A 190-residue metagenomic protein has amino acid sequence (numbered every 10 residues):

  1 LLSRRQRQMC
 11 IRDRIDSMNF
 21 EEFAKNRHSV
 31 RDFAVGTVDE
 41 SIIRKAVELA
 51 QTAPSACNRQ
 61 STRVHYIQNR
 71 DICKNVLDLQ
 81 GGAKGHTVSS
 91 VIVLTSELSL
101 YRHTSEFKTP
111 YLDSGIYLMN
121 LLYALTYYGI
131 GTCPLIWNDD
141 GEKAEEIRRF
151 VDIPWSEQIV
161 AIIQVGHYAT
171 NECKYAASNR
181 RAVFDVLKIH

Functional and structural regions predicted by a protein language model:
L1-I11: Single conserved hydrophobic/aromatic residue that forms the stacking wall/gate of nucleotide- or nucleobase-binding
R5, S29, I159-H190: C-terminal helix-cap and adjacent tail motif
R12-K45: Eukaryote-specific, low-hydrophobicity, charge-rich regions
A24-R27, A46-A50, I92, I163: Short alpha-helical scaffolding segments that buttress acidic/His motifs in well-ordered protein cores
S41-E48, S55-G115: Glycine/small-residue-rich phosphate/adenosyl-binding loop
A50-Q51, I92, L100, S105-I147: Small-aliphatic-rich amphipathic alpha-helix that forms the alpha element of a beta-alpha
H86-S90, I130, W155-I159: Short coil/turn connectors at secondary-structure junctions
A144-Q158: Short, electropositive alpha-helical surface patch
